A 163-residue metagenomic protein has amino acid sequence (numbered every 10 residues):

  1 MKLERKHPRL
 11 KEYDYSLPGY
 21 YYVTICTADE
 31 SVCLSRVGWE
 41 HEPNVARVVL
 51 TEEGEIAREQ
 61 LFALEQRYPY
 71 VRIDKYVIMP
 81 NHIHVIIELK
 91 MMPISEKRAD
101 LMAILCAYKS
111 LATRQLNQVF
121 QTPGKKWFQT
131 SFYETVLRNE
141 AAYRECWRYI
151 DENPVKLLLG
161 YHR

Functional and structural regions predicted by a protein language model:
M1-R163: Short catalytic/metal-binding and nucleic-acid-binding patches
